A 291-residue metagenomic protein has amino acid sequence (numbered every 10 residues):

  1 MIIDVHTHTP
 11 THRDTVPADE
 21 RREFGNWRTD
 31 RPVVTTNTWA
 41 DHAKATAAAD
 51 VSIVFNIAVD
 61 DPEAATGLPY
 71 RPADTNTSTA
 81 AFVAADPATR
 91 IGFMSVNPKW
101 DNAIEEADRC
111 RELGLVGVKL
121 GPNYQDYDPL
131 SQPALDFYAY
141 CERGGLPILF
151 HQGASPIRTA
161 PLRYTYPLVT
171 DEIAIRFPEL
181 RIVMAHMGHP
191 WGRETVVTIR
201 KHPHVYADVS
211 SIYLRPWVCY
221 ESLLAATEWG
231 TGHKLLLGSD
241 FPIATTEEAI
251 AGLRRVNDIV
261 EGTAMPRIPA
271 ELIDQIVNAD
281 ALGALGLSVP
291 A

Functional and structural regions predicted by a protein language model:
M1-H8, H12-A47, V51, W229-L236 (+1 more regions): Mid-to-C-terminal alpha-helical segments outside catalytic/metal-binding sites
H6, T79, C110, V118 (+7 more regions): Conserved, mostly hydrophobic/aromatic
H8-R13, V59-P62, P98-N102, Q125 (+4 more regions): Active-site environment of divalent metal-dependent phosphoester hydrolases
A18, V116-G117, Y127-L237: Catalytic pocket-lining loop regions of alpha/beta-barrel enzymes, especially the amidohydrolase/enolase/GH5 lineages
T36-A45, K99-R109, G192: Short, acidic/polar
W39-A43, N76-V83, A107-D108, A134 (+4 more regions): Generic structural signal for well-ordered alpha-helices, preferentially at hydrophobic/aromatic core positions
K44-S52, F82-R90, G144, R176-L180 (+1 more regions): A structural motif corresponding to the C-terminal end of an alpha-helix and its immediate exit/capping segment
D61, T66-Y164, V205: Active-site gating/metal-coordination segments in enzymes
